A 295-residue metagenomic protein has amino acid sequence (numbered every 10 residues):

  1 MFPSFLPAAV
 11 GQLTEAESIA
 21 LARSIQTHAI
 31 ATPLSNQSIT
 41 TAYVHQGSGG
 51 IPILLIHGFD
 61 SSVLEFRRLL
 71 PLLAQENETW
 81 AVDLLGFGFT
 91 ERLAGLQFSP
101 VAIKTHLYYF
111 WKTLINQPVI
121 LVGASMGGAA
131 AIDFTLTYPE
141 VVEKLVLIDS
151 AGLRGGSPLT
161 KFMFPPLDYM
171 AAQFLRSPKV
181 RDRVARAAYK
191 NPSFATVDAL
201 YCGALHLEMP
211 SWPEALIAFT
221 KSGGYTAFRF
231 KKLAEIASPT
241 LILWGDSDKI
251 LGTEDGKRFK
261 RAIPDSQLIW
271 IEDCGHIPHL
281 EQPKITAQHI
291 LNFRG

Functional and structural regions predicted by a protein language model:
I19, Q26-Q37, T41-Q46, W80-V122 (+1 more regions): Active-site loop/oxyanion-hole signature of alpha/beta-hydrolase fold enzymes
P33-S35, T41, F174-E235: Conserved alpha/beta-hydrolase catalytic His-Asp/Glu region
V44-F89: Conserved HGGG/HGGXW glycine-rich cap/lid loop of the alpha/beta-hydrolase fold
G123, G127, A131: Gly/Ala-rich beta-loop-alpha elbow adjacent to hydrolase catalytic centers
I132, L136, V142-Q173: Flexible "cap/lid" loop of the alpha/beta hydrolase fold
I236, I242-W244: Short beta-strand/loop motif that positions the catalytic acidic residue of the alpha/beta-hydrolase fold
S247-L251: Acidic catalytic loop of the alpha/beta-hydrolase fold
D265-G295: Catalytic active-site module of serine/aspartate enzymes centered on a nucleophile-bearing elbow/loop
